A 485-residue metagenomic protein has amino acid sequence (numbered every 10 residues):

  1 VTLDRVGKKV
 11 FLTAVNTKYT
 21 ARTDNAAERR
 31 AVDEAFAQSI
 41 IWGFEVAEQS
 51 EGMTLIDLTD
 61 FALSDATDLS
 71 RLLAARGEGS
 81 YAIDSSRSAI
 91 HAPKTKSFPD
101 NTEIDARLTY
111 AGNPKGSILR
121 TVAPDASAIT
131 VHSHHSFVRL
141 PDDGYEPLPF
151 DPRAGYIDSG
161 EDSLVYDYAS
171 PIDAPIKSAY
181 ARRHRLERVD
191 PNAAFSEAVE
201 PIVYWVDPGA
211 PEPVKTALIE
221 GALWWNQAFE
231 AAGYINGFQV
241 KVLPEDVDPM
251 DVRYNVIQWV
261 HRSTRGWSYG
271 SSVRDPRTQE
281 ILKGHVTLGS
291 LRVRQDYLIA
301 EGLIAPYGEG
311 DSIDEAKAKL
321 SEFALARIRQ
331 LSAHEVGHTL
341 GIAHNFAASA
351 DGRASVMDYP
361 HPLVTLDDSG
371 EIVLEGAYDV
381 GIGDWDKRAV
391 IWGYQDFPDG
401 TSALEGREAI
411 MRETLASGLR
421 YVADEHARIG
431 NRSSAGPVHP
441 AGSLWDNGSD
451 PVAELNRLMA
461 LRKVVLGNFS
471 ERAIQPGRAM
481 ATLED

Functional and structural regions predicted by a protein language model:
V1-A210, A228, G237, V242-Q295 (+2 more regions): Auxiliary tRNA-acceptor-end handling modules of aminoacyl-tRNA synthetases
D24, T216, D296-L298, D367-E371 (+1 more regions): Short conserved micro-motifs at the rims of enzyme active sites and ligand-binding pockets
E28-F44, M53-I56, R71, Y81 (+3 more regions): An exposure/low-complexity boundary signal
P211-G237: Zn2+-dependent metallopeptidase catalytic core
V214-G221, A324, I328, S332: Stable alpha-helical elements in mature extracytoplasmic
W225, Q279, G341: Divalent metal-coordination and catalytic microenvironments
V242-V260, A326-G381: The catalytic-center signature of Zn2+-dependent metalloproteases
D351-D485: Conserved catalytic/binding loops enriched for acidic/polar residues
